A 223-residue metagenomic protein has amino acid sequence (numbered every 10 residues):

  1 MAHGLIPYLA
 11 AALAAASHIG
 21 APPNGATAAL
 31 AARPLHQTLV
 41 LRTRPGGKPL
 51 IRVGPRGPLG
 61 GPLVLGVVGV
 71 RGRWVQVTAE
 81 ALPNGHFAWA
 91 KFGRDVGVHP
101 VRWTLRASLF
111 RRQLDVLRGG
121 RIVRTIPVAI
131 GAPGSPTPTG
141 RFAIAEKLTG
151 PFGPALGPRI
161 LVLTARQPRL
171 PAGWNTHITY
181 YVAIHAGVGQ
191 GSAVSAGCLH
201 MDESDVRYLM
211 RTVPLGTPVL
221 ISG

Functional and structural regions predicted by a protein language model:
M1-H18: Secretory targeting and sorting signals
A16-A28, E80-A107: Boundary regions of SH3-family modules and the immediately adjacent low-complexity/disordered segments in eukaryotic
H18-G66: Beta-loop motif signature
T27, H36-T38, P62, G72-W74 (+9 more regions): Extracytoplasmic
G47-K48, A81-G85, G120-R124, G216: Short, surface-exposed beta-strand-loop junctions and turns on beta-sheet-rich folds
G57-D95: SH3/SH3-like beta-barrel superfamily modules
A81, R94-W103, A132-A143, L148-G223: Exported/periplasmic cell-wall-interacting domains
G93-A132: A structural motif detector for short, solvent-exposed N-terminal "entry" segments of globular domains
